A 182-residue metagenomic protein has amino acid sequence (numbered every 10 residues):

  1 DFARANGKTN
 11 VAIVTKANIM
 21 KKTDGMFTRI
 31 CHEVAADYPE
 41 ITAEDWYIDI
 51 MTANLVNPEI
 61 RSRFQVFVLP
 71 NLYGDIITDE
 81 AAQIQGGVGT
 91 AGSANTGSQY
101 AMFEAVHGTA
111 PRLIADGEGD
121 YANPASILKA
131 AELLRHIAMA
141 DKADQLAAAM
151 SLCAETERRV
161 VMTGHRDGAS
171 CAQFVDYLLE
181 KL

Functional and structural regions predicted by a protein language model:
D1-D49: Glycine-rich phosphate/diphosphate-binding loop of Rossmann-like nucleotide-binding domains
D1-N6, N10, A17-I19, Q145 (+1 more regions): Glycine-rich phosphate/pyrophosphate-binding loop and the adjoining helix
A17-K21, I41-D45, N54, V66-F67 (+3 more regions): Hydrophobic alpha-helical scaffolding
G25-T28, D45-D49, A125, A140 (+2 more regions): Conserved structured core elements
I30-V34, A130, Y177: Amphipathic alpha-helical segments that form well-ordered structural scaffolds and often line/cohere around active
E40, I48-V66, A172-D176, K181: A glycine- and small/hydrophobic-rich beta-loop-beta segment that serves as a flexible "lid/hinge" or phosphate-binding
N54-E157: Glycine-rich phosphate/nucleotide-binding loop
